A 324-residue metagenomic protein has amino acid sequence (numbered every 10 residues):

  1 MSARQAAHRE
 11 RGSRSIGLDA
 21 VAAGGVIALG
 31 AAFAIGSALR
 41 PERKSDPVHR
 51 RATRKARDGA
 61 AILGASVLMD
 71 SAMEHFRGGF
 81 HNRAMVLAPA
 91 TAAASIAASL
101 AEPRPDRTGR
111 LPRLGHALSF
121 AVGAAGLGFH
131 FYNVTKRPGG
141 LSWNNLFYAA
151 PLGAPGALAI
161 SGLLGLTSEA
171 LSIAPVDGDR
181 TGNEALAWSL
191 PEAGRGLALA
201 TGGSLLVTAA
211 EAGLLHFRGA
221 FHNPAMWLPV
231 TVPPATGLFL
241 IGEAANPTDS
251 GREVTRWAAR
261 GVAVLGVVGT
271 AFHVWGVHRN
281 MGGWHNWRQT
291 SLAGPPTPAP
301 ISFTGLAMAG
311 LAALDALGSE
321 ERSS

Functional and structural regions predicted by a protein language model:
M1-S324: Short amphipathic, positively biased membrane-proximal segments that drive organelle/inner-membrane targeting
